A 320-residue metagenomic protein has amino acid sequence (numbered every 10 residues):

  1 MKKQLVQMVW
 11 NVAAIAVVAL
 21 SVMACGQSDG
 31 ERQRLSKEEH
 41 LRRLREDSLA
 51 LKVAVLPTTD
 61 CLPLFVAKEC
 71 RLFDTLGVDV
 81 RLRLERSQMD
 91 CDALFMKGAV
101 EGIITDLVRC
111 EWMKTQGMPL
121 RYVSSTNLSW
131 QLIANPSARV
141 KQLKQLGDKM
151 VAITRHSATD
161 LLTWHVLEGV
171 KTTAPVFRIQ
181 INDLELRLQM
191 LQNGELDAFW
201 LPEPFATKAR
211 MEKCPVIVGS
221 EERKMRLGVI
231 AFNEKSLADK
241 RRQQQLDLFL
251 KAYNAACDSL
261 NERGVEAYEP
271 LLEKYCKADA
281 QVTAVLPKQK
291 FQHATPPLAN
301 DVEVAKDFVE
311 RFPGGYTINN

Functional and structural regions predicted by a protein language model:
K2-A13: Bacterial N-terminal signal peptides that target proteins for export
V22-A24: C-terminal motif of bacterial Sec signal peptides marking the signal peptidase cleavage site
G26-R34, S157-F177, Q244, K251-L286: Ligand-binding clefts/hinges and TM-proximal coupling segments of bilobed small-molecule sensing domains
G30-T173, R178-I179, D197-E203, V216-K224: Short, glycine-/small- and polar/acidic-enriched structural segments that line small-molecule recognition paths
E31-E39, R43-L51, A198, A267-N320: An extracytoplasmic/periplasmic, membrane-proximal ligand-sensing/linker region
L51, M150-I153, K235-A238, A255-N261 (+1 more regions): Second-shell loop/turn segments in exported
C61-L64, D92, L107, L143 (+10 more regions): Extracytoplasmic/secreted envelope proteins and their assembly/folding machinery, especially bacterial periplasmic
L107-V108, R178-I179, D183-L272: Pocket-lining segment of extracytoplasmic ligand-binding domains
